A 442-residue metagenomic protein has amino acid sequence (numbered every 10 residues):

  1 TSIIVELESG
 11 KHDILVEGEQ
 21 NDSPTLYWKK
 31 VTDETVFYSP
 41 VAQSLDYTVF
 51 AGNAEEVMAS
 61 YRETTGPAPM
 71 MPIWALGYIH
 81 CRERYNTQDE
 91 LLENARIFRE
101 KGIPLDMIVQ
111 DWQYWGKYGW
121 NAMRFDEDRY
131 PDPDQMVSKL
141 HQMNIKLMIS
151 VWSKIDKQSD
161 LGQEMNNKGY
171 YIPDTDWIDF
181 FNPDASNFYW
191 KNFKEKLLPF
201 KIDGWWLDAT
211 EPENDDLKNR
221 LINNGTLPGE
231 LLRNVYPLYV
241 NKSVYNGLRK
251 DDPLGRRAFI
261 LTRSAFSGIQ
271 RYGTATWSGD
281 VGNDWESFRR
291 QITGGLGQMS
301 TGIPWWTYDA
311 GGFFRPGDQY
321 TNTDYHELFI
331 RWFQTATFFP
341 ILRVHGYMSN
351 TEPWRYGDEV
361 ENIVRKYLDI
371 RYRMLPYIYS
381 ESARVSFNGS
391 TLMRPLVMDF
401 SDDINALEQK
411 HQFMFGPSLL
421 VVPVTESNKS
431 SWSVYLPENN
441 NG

Functional and structural regions predicted by a protein language model:
T1-G442: Catalytic-domain carbohydrate-binding cleft regions of carbohydrate-active enzymes
